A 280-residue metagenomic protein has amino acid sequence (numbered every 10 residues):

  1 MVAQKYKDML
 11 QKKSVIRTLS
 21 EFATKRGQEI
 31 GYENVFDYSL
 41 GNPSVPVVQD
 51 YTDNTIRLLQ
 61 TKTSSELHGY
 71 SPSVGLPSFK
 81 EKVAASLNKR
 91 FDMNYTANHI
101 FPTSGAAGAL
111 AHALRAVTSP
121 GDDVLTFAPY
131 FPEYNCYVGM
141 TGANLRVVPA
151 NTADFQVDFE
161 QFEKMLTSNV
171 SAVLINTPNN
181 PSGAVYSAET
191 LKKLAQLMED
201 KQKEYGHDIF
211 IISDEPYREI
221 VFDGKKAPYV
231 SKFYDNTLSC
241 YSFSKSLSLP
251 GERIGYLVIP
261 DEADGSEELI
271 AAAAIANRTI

Functional and structural regions predicted by a protein language model:
V2-G105, H112: N-terminal small-domain helix-loop-helix segment of the aminotransferase-like
K25-G31, R90-D92, L197-D208, D261-S266: Alpha-helix termini
S44-Q49, P181-A184, E219-I220, S248-P250: Short catalytic/ligand-binding loop motif for oxyanion handling, primarily in non-cytosolic enzymes, centered on
E66-G206, R218-F233, L238: Conserved core of the PLP fold type I
I209-S213: Metal-dependent active-site segment of extracytoplasmic phospho-/sulfohydrolases and closely related
D235-I280: Conserved core segment of the aminotransferase class I/II
